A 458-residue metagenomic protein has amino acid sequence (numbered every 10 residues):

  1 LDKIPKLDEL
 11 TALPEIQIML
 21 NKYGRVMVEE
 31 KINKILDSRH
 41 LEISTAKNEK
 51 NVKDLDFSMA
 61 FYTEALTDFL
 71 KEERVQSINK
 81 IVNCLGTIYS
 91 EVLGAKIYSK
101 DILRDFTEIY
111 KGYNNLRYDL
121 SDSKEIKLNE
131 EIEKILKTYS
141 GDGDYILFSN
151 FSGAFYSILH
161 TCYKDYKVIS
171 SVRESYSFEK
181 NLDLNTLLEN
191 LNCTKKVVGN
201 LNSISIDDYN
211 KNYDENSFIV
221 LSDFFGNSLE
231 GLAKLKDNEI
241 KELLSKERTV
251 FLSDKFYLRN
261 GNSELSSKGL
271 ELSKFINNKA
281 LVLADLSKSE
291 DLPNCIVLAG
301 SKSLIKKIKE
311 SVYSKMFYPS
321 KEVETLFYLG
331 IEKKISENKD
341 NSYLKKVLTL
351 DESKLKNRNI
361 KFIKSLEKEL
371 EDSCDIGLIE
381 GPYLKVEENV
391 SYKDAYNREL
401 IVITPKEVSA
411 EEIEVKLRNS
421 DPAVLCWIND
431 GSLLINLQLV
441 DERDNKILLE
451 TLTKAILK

Functional and structural regions predicted by a protein language model:
L1-K71: Long amphipathic alpha-helical segments
K3-P5, V82-G86, E290-P293, Y396 (+1 more regions): Short Gly/Ser/Thr- and Asp/Glu-enriched loop/turn motifs at secondary-structure junctions
A60, T67-N114: N-terminal "arm"/small-domain region of PLP-dependent enzymes with the aminotransferase-like
D68, E72-Q76, R104-S149: Conserved N-terminal alpha-helix of the aminotransferase class I/II PLP-enzyme fold
S77-I78, L283-A284, P422-W427: A short linear hydrophobic-aromatic micro-motif
S123-K334: Conserved PLP-enzyme active-site core in the AAT-like
S303-L304, S311-V312, P319-L370, G381-Y383 (+1 more regions): Structural motif of enzymes handling amino- and sulfur-group chemistry
N359-R443, I447-L448: Conserved C-terminal alpha-helix-loop-beta "cap" of PLP-dependent enzymes that closes/shapes the active-site mouth
